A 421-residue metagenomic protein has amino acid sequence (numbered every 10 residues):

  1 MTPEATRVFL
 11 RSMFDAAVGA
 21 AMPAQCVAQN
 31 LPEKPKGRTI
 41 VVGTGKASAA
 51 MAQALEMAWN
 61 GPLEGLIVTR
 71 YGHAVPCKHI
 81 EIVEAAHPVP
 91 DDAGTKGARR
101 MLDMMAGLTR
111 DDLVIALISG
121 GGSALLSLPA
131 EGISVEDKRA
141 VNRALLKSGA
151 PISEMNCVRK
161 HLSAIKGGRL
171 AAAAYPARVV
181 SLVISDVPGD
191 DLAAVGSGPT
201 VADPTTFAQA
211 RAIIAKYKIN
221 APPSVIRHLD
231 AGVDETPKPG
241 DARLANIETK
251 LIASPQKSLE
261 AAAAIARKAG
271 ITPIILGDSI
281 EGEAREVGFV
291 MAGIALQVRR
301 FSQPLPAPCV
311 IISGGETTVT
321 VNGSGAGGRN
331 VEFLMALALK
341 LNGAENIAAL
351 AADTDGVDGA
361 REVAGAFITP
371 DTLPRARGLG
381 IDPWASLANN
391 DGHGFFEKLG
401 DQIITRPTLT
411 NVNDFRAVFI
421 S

Functional and structural regions predicted by a protein language model:
M1-V42, A50-M51: An N-terminal, well-structured beta->alpha segment
A54-L63, H79-E81, L102, A106 (+5 more regions): A glycine- and small-aliphatic-rich helix-loop capping segment at beta-alpha/alpha-beta transitions that lines
V68-R110, V158-R159: Glycine-rich oxoanion-binding loops at beta->alpha junctions
A106-A194, P199-A202, G380, W384 (+4 more regions): Glycine-rich, mobile lid/loop segments that gate access to catalytic sites or pores
I133-A150, D203-K218, G323-A349: Gly/Ser/Thr-rich active-site loops/lids in small-molecule metabolic enzymes that frequently grip phosphoryl groups
A177-V180, A202-V290, I294: Accessory alpha-helical/coil subdomains and C-terminal extensions that flank or cap enzyme catalytic cores
G270-A351, G359: Active-site segments that bind and position negatively charged phosphate/pyrophosphate groups
L334-S421: Internal helix-turn-beta structural module
